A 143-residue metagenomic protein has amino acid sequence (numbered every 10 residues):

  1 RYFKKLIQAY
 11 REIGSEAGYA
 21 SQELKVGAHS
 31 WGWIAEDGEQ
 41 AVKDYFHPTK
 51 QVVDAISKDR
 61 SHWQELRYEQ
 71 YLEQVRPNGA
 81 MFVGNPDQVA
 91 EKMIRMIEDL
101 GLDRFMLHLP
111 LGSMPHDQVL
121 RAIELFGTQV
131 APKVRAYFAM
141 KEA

Functional and structural regions predicted by a protein language model:
R1-A143: Active-site-adjacent structural elements that line small-molecule/cofactor binding pockets in enzymes
